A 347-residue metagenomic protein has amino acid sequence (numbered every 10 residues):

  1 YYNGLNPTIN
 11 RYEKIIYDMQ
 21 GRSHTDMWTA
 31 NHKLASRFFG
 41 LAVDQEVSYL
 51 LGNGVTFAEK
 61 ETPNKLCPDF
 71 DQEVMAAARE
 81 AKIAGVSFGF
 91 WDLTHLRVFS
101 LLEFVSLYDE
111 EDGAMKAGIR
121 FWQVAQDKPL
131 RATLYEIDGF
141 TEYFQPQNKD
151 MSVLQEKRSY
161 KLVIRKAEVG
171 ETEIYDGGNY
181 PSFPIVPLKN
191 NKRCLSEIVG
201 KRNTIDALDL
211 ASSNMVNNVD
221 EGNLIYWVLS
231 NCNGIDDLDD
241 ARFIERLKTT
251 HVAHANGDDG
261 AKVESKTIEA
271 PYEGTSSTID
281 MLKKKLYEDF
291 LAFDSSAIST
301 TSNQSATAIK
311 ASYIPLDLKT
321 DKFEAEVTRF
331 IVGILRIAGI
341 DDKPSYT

Functional and structural regions predicted by a protein language model:
Y1-L5, L101-E103, D342-T347: Short intrinsically disordered, low-complexity coil segments enriched in acidic
Y1-R97: Extended, helix-rich architectural segments
L34-S36, Q72-R79, V86, E103-D109 (+6 more regions): Intrinsically disordered, low-complexity boundary segments flanking structured domains
N64-D71, R79, L195-I205, S276 (+2 more regions): Generic detection of long, well-ordered alpha-helical segments
E73-A77, E269-T347: C-terminal amphipathic alpha-helical
A78, K82-I83, F88-N190: Extended, regular secondary-structure scaffolds
G170-A308: Extended, charged amphipathic alpha-helical segments
